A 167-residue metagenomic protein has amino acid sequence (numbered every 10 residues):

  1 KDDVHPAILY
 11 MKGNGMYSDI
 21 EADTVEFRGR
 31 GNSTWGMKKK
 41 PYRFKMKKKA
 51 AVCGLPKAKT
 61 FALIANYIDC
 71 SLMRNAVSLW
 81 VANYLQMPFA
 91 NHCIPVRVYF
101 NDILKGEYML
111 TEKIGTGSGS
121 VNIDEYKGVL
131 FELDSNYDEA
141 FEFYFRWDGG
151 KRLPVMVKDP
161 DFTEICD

Functional and structural regions predicted by a protein language model:
K1-D2, G31-T34, Y84-A90, D134: Short linear motifs in intrinsically disordered
K1-P6, V96: Short N-terminal secondary-structure initiator segments
D3, K38, I68-A76, M156-T163: Soluble non-cytosolic domains of exported or imported proteins
H5-A65: Conserved oxyanion/phosphate-binding beta-strand-loop segments in alpha/beta enzyme cores
F44, A82, T111: Conserved hydrophobic/aromatic pocket- or pore-lining residues that grip, position, or stack substrates in active sites
K48-A51, A65-N66, M87-N91, I103-D167: Internal "kinase-insert"/substrate-recognition segments embedded within catalytic cores of ATP-dependent enzymes
C53-E107: A conserved hydrophobic secondary-structure block that centers on an alpha-helix together with its immediately flanking
